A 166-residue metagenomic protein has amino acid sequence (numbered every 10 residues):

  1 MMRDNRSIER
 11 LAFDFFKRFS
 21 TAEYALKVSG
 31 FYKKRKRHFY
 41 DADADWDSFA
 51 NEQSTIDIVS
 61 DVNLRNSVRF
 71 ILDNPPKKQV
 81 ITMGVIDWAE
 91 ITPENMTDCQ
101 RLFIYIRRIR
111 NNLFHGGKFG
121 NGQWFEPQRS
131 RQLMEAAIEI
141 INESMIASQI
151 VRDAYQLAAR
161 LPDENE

Functional and structural regions predicted by a protein language model:
R3-S48, P76, T82-E166: Polyanionic, low-complexity intrinsically disordered segments
H38-P75: Low-complexity, serine/threonine/proline-enriched polar segments
